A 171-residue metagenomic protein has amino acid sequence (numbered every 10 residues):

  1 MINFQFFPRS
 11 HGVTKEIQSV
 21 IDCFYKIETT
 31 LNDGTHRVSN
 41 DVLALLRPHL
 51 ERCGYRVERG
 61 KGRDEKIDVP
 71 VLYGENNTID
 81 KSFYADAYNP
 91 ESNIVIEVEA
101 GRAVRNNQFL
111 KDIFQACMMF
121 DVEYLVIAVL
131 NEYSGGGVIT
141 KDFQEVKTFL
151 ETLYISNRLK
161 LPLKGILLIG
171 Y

Functional and structural regions predicted by a protein language model:
M1-G34, N40-G54, E58: Nuclease-adjacent, charged terminal/linker segments that flank catalytic cores
N32-H36, L45, H49-E91, V104-K111 (+1 more regions): Active-site metal-binding core of divalent-cation-utilizing nuclease and nuclease-like domains
V38-V42, Q108, E145-F149: Soluble or luminal CAZymes and related metallo-dependent hydrolases
E97-D112, G136: Active-site-adjacent loop/helix micro-motif of nuclease/hydrolase catalytic cores
L125-N131: Acidic beta-strand-to-loop metal/phosphate-binding motif
N131-Y171: Domain-level recognition of nuclease-like catalytic cores that cleave nucleotide substrates
